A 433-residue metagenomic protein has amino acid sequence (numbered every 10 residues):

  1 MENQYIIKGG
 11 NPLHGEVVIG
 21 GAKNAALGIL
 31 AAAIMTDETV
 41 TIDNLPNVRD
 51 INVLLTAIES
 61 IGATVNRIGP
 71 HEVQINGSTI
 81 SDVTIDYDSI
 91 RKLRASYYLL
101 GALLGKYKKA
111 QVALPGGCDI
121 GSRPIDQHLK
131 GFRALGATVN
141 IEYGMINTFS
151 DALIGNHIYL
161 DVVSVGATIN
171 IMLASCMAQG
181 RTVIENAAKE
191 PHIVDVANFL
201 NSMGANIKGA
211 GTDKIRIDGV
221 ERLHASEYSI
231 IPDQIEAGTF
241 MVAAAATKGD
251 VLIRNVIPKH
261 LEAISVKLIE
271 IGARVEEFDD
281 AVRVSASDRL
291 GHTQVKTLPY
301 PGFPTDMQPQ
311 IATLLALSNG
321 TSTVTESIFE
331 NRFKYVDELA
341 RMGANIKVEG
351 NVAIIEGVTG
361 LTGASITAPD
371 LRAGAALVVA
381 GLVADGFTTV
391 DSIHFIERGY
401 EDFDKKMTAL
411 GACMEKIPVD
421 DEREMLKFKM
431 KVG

Functional and structural regions predicted by a protein language model:
M1-G433: Short, structured segments at the rim of ligand-binding sites
